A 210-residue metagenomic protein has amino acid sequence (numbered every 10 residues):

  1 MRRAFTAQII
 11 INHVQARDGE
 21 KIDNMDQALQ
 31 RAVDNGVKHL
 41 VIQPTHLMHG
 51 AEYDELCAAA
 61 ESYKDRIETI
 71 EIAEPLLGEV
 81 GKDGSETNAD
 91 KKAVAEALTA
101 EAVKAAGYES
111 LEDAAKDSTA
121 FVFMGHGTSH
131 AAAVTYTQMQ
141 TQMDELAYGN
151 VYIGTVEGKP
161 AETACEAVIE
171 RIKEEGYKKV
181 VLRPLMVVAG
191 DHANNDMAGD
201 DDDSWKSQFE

Functional and structural regions predicted by a protein language model:
M1-E210: Active-site-proximal alpha-helix that buttresses catalytic centers in soluble enzyme cores
